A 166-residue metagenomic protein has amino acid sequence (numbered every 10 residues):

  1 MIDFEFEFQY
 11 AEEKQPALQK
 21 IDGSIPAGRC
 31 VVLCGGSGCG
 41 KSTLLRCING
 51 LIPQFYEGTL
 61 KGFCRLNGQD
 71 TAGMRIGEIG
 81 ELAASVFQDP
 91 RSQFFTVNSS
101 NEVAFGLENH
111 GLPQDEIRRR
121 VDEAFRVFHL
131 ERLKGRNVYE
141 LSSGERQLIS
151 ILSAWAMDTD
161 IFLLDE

Functional and structural regions predicted by a protein language model:
M1-D3, E7-I21, I52-E57, G73-R75 (+1 more regions): A short, flexible loop at the N-terminus of ABC-type nucleotide-binding domains that lies
C34-G36: The feature captures the beta-strand-to-loop junction immediately N-terminal to the Walker
N49: Helix-to-loop junction immediately C-terminal to a conserved catalytic motif
F63-E78: ABC ATPase NBD Q-loop/coupling interface
D115-L133: Conserved ABC ATPase "signature" region
N137-L141, E145: Conserved ABC ATPase signature
F162-E166: Catalytic Walker B motif of ABC-type/P-loop ATPase nucleotide-binding domains
